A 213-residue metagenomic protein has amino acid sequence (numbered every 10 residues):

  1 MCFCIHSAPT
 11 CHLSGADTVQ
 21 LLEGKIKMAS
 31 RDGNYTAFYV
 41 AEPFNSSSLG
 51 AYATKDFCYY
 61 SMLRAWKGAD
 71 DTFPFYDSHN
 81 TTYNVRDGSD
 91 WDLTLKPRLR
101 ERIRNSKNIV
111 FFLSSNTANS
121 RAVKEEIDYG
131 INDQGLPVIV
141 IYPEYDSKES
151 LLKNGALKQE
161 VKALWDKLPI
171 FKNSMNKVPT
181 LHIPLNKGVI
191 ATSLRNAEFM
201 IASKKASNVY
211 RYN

Functional and structural regions predicted by a protein language model:
C2-N105, K205-N213: Conserved N-terminal substructure of TIR/SEFIR domains
G50, R121, S150: Short glycine-/acidic-enriched loop or helix-start segments at secondary-structure transitions that form or flank
A53-K55, K124-I127, K153-A156: Short, glycine/charged-enriched secondary-structure capping and boundary segments
D70-P74, I139-Y145, P169-S174: Short C-terminal domain-edge/linker segments immediately following a structured domain
Y76-S78, I141, I183: Conserved beta-strand termini and adjacent loop/short-helix elements that scaffold enzyme active sites in alpha/beta
R102-I131, L136-S147: Conserved beta-strand-loop-alpha-helix hinge of the TIR/SEFIR fold
E144-L168: Glycine-rich, charge-decorated loop segments at or immediately adjacent to ligand/cofactor-binding or catalytic sites
L164-N213: A conserved mid-domain beta-alpha-beta active-site/ligand-binding segment of alpha/beta enzyme cores
